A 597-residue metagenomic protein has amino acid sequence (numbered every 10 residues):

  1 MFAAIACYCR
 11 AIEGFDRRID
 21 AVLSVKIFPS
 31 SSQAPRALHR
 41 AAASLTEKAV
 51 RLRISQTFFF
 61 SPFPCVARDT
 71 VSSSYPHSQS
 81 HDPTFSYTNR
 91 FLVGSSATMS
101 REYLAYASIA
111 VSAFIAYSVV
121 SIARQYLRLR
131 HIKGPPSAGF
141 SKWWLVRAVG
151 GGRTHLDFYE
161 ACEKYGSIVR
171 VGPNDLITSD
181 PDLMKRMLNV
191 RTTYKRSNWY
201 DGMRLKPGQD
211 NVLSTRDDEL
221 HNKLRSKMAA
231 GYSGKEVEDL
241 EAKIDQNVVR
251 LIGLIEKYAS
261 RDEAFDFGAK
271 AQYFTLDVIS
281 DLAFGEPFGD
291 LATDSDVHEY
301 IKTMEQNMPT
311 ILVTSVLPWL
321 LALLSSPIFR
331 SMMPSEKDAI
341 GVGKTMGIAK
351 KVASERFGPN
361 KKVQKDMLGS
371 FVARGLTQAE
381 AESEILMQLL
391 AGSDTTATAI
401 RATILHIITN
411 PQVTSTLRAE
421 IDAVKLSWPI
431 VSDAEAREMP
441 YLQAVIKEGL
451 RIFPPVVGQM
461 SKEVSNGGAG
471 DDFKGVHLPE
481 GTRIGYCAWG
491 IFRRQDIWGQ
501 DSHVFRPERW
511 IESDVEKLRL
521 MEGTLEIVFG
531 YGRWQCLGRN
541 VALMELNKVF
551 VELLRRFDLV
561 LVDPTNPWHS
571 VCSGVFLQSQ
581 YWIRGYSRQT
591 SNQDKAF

Functional and structural regions predicted by a protein language model:
C7-C9, C65: Cysteine-centered motifs
Y8, Q33, H39, Q56 (+2 more regions): Low-complexity, intrinsically disordered or signal/transmembrane-proximal segments
F91, S100-K223, E238, D245-L254 (+8 more regions): N-terminal membrane-proximal hinge/A-helix region immediately C-terminal to the signal-anchor transmembrane segment
A97-E102, F114, F576-F597: C-terminal helix/juxtamembrane-tail motif
S137, E241-D245, E299-Q306, M367 (+6 more regions): Cytochrome P450 I-helix active-site segment
R196-K206, E238-I400, T416: Cytochrome P450 heme-thiolate monooxygenase catalytic core
G253, P411-V413, M521-E522, W534-Q535 (+1 more regions): Cytochrome P450 heme-binding "Cys pocket" and the immediately downstream C-terminal segment
Y486-K517: Conserved cytochrome P450 K-helix/beta-meander segment immediately N-terminal to the heme-binding cysteine loop
